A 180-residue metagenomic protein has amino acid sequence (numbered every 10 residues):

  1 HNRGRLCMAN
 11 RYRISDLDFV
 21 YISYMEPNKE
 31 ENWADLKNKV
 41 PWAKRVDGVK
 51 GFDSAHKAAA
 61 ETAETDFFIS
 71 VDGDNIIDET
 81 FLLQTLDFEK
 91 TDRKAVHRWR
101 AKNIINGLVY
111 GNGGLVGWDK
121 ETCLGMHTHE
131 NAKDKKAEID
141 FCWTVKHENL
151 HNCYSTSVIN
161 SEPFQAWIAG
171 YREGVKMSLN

Functional and structural regions predicted by a protein language model:
H1-G4, T85-N180: Catalytic-site signature of metal-activated, phosphate-bearing donor transferases, centered on the GT-A/GT-A-like
G4-T62: N-terminal anchoring/stem segment of glycosyltransferases
P27-N28, I77, I105, L124: Flexible, glycine-rich phosphate/dinucleotide-binding loops and adjacent beta-alpha linkers at cofactor/substrate
F68: Short aromatic/hydrophobic "clamp" motif used to bind/position activated sugar donors
D72-I76: The conserved acidic donor/metal-binding loop of glycosyltransferases
T80-L82: Acidic donor-diphosphate engagement hotspot in glycosyltransferases and nucleotidyltransferases that stabilizes
